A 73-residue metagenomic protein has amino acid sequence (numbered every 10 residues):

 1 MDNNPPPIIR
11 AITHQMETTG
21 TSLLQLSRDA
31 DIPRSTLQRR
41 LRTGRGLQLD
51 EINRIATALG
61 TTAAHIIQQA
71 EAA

Functional and structural regions predicted by a protein language model:
M1-S22: A short, Lys/Arg-rich alpha-helix, primarily the initiator
L26-S27, I55: Short alpha-helical "recognition helix" segments of helix-turn-helix
I32-G46: Recognition helix of helix-turn-helix/homeodomain-like DNA-binding domains that insert into the DNA major groove
L41, E51, A70: DNA major-groove recognition helix of helix-turn-helix
E51-H65: DNA major-groove recognition helix of helix-turn-helix/homeodomain DNA-binding modules
I66-A73: Short amphipathic recognition helices of helix-turn-helix/homeodomain-type DNA-binding modules
